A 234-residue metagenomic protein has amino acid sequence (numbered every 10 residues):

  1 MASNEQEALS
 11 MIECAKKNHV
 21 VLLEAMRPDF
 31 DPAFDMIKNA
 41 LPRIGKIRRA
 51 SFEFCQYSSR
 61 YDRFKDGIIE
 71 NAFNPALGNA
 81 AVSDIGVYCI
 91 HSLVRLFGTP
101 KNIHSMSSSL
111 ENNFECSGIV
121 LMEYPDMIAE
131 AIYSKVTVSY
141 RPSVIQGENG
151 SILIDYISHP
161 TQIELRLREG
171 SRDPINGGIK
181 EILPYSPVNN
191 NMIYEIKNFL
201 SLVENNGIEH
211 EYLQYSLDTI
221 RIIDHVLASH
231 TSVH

Functional and structural regions predicted by a protein language model:
M1-M26: Beta-strand-loop-alpha-helix segment that lines the small-molecule cofactor/substrate pocket of alpha/beta enzymes
A8, F34, C89-I90, Q162 (+2 more regions): A general structural signal for well-ordered alpha-helical segments in protein cores
I12-V21, D35-R49, G147, S151: Basic phosphate/pyrophosphate-binding loop/patch that engages nucleotide-derived ligands
P28-K101, V233: Predominantly a Rossmann-like dinucleotide-binding segment in NAD(P)-dependent oxidoreductases
C89-T161, I196-G207: Contiguous beta-strand/loop segments that form the cofactor/metal-binding neighborhood of enzyme cores
S143, P160-I175: Short polybasic amphipathic segments
L183-K197: Active-site loop of classical SDR/Rossmann-like NAD(P)-dependent oxidoreductases, centered on the catalytic Tyr-X3-Lys
N198-H234: C-terminal helix-rich "cap/oligomerization" subdomain common to oxidoreductases
